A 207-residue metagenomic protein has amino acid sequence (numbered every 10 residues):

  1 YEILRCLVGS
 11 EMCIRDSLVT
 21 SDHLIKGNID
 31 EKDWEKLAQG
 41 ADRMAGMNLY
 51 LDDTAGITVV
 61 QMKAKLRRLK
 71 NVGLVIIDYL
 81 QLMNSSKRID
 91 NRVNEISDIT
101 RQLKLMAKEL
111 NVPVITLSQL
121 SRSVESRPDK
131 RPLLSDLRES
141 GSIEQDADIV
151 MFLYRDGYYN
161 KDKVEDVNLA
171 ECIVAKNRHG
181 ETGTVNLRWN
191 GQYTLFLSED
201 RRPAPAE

Functional and structural regions predicted by a protein language model:
Y1-G9, C13-I14: Single conserved hydrophobic/aromatic residue that forms the stacking wall/gate of nucleotide- or nucleobase-binding
R15-R43: Phosphate-binding loop that captures ATP/GTP phosphates
L18, K26-N28, K32, G56-V75 (+3 more regions): C-terminal regions of RecA-like/P-loop NTPase motor modules
L37-G56: Conserved P-loop NTPase mechanochemical-coupling segment
Y79: Walker B catalytic acidic pair
N84-D90: Conserved ATPase-coupling elements of RecA-like P-loop NTPase cores
L117-Q119: Conserved H-loop
